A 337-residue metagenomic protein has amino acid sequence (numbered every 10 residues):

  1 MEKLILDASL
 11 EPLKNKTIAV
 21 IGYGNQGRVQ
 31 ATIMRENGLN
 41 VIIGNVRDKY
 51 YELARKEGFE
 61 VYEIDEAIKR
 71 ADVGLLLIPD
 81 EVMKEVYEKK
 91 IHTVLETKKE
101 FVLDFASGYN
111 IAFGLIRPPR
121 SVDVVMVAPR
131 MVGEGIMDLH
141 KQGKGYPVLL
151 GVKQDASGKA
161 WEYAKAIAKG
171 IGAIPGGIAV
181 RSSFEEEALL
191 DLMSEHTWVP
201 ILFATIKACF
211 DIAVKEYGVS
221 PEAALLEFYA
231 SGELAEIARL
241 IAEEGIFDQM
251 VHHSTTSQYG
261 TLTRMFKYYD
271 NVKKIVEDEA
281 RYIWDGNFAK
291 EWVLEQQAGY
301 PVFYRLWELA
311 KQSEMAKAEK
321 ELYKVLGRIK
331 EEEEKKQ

Functional and structural regions predicted by a protein language model:
M1-V61: NAD(P)+-binding Rossmann beta1-loop-alpha1 motif at the extreme N-terminus of oxidoreductases
K14-K16, N37-N40, K69-V73, T97-F101 (+3 more regions): Short coil/turn connectors at secondary-structure junctions
I18-I21, N25, V29, K49 (+10 more regions): Conserved active-site and cofactor/substrate-binding residues in soluble primary-metabolism enzymes
V46, E57-I111, P118-V127: Rossmann-like NAD(P)-binding element
D104-E195: Rossmann-fold dinucleotide-binding core
G158-E162, A166-Y217, E222-A242: Active-site-proximal catalytic alpha-helix in oxidoreductases
P221-Q337: NAD(P)-dependent Rossmann-like dehydrogenase/reductase catalytic/cofactor-binding core
